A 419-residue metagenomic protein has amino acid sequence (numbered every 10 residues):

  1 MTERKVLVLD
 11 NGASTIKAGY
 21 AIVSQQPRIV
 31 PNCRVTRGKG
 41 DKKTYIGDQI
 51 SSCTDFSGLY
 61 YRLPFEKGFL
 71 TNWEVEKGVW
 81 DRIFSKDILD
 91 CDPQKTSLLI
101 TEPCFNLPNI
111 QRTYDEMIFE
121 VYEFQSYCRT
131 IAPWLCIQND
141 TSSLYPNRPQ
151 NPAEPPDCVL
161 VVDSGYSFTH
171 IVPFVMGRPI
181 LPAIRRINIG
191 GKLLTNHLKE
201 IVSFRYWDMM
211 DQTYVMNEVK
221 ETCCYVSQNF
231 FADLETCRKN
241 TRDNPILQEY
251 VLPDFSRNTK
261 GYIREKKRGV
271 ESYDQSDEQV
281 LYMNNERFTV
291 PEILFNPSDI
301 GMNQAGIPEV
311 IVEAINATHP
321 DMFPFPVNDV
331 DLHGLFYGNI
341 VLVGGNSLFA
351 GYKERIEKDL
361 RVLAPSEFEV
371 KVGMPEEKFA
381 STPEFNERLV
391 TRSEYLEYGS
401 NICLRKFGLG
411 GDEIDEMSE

Functional and structural regions predicted by a protein language model:
M1-E419: C-terminal region/appendage detector
